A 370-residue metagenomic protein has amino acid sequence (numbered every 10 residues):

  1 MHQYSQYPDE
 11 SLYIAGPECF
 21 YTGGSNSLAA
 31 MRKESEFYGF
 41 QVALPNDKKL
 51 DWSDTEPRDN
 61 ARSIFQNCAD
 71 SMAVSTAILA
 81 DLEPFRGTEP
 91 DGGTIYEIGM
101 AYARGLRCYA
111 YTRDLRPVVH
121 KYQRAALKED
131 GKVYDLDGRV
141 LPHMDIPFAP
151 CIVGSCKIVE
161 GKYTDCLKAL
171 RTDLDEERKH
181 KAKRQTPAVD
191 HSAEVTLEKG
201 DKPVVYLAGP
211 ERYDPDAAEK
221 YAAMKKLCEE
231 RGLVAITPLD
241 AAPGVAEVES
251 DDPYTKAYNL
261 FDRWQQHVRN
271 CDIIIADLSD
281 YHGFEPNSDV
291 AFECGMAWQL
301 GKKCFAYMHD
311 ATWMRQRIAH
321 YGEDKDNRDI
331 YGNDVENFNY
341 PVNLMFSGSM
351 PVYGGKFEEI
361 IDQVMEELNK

Functional and structural regions predicted by a protein language model:
M1-K370: Conserved catalytic or regulatory cores that recognize and/or transform ribose-phosphate-containing ligands
